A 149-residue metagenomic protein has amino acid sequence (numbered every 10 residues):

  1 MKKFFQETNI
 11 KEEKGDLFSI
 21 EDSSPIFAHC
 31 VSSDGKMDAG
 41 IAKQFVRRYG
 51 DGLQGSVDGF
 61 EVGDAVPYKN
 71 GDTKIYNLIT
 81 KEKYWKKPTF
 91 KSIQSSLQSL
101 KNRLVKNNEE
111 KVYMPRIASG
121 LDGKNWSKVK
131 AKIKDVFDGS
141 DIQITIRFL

Functional and structural regions predicted by a protein language model:
M1-L149: Macrodomain-like recognition of ADP-ribose-binding/processing modules
